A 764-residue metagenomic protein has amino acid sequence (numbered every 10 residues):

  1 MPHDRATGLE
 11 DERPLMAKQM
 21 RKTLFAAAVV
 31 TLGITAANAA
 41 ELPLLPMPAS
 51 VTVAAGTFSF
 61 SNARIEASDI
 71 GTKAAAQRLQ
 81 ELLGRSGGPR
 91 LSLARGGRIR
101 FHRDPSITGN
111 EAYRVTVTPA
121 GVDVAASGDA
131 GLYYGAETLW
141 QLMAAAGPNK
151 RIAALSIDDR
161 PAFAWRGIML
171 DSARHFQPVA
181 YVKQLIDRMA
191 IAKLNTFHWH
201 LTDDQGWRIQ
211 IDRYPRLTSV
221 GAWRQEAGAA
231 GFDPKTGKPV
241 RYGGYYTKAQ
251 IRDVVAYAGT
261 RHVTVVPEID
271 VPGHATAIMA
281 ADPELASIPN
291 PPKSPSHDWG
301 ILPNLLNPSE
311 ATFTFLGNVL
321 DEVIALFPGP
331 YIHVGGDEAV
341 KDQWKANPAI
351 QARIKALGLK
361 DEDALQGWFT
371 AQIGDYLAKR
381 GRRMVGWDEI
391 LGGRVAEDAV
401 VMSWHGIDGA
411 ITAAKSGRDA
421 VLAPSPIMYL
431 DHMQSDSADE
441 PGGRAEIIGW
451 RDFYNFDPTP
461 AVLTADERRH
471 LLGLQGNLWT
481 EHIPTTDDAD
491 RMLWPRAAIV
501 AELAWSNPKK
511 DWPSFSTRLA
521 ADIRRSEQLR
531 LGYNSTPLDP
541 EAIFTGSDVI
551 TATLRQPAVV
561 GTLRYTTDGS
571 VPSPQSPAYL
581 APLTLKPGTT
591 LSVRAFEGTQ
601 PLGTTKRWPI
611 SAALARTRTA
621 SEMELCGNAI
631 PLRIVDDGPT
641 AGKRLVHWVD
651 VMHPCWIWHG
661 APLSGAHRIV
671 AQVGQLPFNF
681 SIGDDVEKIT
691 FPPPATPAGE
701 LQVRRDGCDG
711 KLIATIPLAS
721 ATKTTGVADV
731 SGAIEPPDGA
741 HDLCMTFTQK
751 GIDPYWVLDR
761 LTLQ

Functional and structural regions predicted by a protein language model:
M20-A36: Gram-negative bacterial Sec-dependent N-terminal signal peptides
A40-W165, D488, A504-L529: Contiguous, structured surface segment used for ligand recognition
I107-G317, E322-Y331, Q372, Y376 (+1 more regions): Feature activates predominantly on carbohydrate-active enzymes
G128, A595-T599, F747-G751: Surface-exposed loop/turn motifs at beta-strand-loop junctions within extracellular Ig-like and Fibronectin type III
S296, L302-E397, W404-I411: Active-site neighborhood of glycoside hydrolase catalytic domains
M384-A399, H405-I550: Flexible, acidic glycine-rich loops studded with aromatic residues
P513-G638, P677-D685: Short, compositionally stereotyped local motifs that mark structural "simplifiers"
R607-Q764: Extracytoplasmic
